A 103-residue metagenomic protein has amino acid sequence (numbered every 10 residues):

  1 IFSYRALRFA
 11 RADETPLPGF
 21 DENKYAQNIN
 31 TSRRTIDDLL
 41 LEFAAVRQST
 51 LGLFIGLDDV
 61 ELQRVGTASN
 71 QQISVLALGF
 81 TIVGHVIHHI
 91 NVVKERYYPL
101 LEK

Functional and structural regions predicted by a protein language model:
I1-E22, L51, V65-K103: Short, contiguous alpha-helical
K24-Q63, I82: Acidic/histidine-rich alpha-helical segments that form the ligand environment of transition-metal centers
